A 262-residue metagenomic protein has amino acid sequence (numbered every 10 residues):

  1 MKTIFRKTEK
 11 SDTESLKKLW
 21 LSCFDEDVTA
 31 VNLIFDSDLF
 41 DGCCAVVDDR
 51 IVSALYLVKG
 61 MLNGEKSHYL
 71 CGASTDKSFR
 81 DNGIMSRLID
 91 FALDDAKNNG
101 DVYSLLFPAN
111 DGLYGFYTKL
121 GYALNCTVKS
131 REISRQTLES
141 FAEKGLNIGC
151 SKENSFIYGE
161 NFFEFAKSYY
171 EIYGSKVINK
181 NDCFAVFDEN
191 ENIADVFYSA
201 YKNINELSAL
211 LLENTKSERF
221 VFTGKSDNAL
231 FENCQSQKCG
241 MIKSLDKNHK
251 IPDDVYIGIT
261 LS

Functional and structural regions predicted by a protein language model:
K2-F5: Extreme N-terminal starter segment of soluble prokaryotic enzymes
T13-E14, K18-L62, E153-V177: Active-site rim helix/loop that mediates acceptor-substrate recognition in acyltransferases
S37, C43-A45, V52, V58 (+7 more regions): Core nucleotidyl-transferase/polymerase catalytic module
C44, R50-K59, S67-S74, L105 (+1 more regions): Conserved beta-strand in the GNAT
T75, D81-A96, K202-E213: Conserved acetyl-CoA-binding loop-helix of GNAT-fold acetyltransferases
I89, A96-A109, T215-K225: Conserved GNAT acetyl-CoA-binding A-motif
K97, L120-K202: Amide-forming acyltransferase catalytic core, primarily the GNAT-like/NAT-type and related acyltransferase folds
T118-E139, D195-S262: Active-site/acyl-donor-binding loops of N-acyltransferases
